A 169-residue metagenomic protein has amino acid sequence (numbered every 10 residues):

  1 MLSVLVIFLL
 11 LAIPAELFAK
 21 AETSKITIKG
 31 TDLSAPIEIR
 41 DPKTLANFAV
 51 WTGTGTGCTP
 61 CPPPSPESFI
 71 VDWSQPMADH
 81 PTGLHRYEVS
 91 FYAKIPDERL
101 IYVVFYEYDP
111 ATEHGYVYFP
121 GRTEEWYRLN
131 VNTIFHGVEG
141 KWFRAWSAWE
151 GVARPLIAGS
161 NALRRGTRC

Functional and structural regions predicted by a protein language model:
L2-A12: Bacterial N-terminal signal peptides
E16-C169: Function-determining sites in protein domains
